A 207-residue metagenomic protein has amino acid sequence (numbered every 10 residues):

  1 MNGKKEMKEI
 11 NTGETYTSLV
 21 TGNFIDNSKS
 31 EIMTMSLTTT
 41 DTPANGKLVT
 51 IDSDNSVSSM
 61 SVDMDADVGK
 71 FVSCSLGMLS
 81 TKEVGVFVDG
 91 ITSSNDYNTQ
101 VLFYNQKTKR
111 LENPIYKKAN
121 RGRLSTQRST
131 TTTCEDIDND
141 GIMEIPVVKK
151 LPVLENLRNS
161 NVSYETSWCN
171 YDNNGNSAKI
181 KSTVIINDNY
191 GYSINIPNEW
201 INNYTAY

Functional and structural regions predicted by a protein language model:
M1-Y207: Beta-propeller-forming repeat regions
